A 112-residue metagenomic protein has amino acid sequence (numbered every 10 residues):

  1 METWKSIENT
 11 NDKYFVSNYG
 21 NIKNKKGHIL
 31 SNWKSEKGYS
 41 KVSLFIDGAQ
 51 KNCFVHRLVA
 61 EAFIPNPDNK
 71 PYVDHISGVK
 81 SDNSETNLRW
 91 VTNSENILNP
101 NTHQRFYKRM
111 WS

Functional and structural regions predicted by a protein language model:
M1-V73, S77-S112: Conserved recognition-core residues within compact binding domains
